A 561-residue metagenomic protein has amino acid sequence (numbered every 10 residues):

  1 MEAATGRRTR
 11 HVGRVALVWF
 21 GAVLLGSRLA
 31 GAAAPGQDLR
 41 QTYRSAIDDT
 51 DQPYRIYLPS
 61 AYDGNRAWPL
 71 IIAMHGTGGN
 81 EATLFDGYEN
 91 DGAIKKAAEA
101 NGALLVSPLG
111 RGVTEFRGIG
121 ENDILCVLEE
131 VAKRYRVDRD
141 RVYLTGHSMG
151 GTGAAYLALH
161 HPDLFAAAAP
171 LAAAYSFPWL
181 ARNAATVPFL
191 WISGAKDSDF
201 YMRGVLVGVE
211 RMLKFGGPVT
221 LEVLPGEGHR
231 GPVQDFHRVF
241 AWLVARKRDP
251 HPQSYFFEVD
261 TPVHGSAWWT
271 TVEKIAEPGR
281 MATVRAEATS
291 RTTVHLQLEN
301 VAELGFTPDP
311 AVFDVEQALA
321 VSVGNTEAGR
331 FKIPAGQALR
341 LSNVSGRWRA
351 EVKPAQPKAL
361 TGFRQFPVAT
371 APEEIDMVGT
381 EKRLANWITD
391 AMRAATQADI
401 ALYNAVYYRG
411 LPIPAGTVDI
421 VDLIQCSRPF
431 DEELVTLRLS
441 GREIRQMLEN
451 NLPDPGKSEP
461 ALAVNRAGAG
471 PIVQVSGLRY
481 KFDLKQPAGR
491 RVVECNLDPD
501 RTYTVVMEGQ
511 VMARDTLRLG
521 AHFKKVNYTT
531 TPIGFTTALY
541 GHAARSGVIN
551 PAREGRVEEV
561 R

Functional and structural regions predicted by a protein language model:
L29-W68: A domain-start/cap signature at the N-terminus of enzymes
G36, A46-P53, K214-P357: Alpha/beta-hydrolase-fold serine-hydrolase catalytic core, especially in secreted/extracellular enzymes
S60-A67, V113-M149, L159-F165: Gly/Ser-rich "nucleophile elbow"/oxyanion-hole loop immediately N-terminal to the catalytic nucleophile in hydrolases
Y62-F116: Short substrate-entry loop that stabilizes the transition state in hydrolases
D163-A174: A conserved short beta-strand
L190-S193: Short beta-strand/loop motif that positions the catalytic acidic residue of the alpha/beta-hydrolase fold
K196-Y201, H229: Acidic catalytic loop of the alpha/beta-hydrolase fold
F331-R561: Catalytic centers of hydrolytic enzymes
